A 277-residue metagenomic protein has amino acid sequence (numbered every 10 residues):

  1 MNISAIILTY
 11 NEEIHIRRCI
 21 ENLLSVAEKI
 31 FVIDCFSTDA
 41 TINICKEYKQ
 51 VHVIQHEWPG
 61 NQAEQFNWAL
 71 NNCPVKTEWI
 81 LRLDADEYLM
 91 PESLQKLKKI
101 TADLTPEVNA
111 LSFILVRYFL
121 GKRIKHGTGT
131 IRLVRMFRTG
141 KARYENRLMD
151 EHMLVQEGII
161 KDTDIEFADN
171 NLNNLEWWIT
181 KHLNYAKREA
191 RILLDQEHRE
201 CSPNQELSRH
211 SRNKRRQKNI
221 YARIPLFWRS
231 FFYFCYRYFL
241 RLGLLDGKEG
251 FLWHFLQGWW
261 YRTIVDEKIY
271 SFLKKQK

Functional and structural regions predicted by a protein language model:
N2-S4: Cell-envelope/extracellular polymer assembly enzymes that use nucleotide-activated donors
I6-V26: Short, well-formed alpha-helical segments that are part of the catalytic scaffolds of diverse glycosyltransferases
R17, D39-E47, E92: Acidic helix N-cap motif at the loop->helix transition within catalytic regions of sugar-transfer enzymes
N22, D34-N43, W58, D84: A conserved acidic beta->alpha catalytic loop
V26, E47-K49, R132, Q156: Short, structured coil segments at secondary-structure junctions
I42-N72, K76: Conserved donor nucleotide-binding strand/loop of the catalytic core
A63-L70, L83, M90-L273: Catalytic-site signature of metal-activated, phosphate-bearing donor transferases, centered on the GT-A/GT-A-like
E78-I80: Short aromatic/hydrophobic "clamp" motif used to bind/position activated sugar donors
